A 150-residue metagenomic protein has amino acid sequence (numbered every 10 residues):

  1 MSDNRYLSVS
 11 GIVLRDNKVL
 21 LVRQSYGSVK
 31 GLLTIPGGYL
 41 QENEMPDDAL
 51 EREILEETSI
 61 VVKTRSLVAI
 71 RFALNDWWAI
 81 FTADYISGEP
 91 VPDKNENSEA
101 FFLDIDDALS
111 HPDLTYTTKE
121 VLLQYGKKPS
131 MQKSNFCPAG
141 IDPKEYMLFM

Functional and structural regions predicted by a protein language model:
M1-V19: Conserved N-terminal beta-strand and adjoining loop/helix that marks the start of the Nudix/MutT-like hydrolase domain
L14, R65-V68: Conserved positions in beta-strands of structured domains
L21-R23: Beta-strand scaffold of nucleotide-dependent catalytic cores
S25-G27, F72-A73: Short polar/acidic secondary-structure junctions
G27-G31, W77: A conserved beta-turn-beta hairpin within the catalytic core of GNAT-like acetyltransferases that forms part
T34-I35: A short gly/proline-enriched turn/hairpin at secondary-structure junctions
L40-T64, A73-Q124, L148-M150: Unchanged
Y125-M150: Charged phosphate-binding loop/patch that engages nucleotide di/tri-phosphates or the phosphate backbone of nucleic
